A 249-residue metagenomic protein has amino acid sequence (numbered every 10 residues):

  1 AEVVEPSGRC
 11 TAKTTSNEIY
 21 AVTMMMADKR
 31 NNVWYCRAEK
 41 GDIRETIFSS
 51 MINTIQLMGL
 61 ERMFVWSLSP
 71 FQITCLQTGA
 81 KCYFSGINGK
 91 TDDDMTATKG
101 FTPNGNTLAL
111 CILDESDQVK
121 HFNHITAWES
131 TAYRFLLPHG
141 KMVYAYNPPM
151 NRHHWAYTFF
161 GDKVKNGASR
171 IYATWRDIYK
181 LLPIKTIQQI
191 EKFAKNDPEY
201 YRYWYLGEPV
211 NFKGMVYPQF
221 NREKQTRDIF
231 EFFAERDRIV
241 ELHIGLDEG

Functional and structural regions predicted by a protein language model:
E2-Q72, A156-T158, A173: Conserved P-loop
E2-V4, N32-W34, K81-C82, L110 (+2 more regions): Residue-level preference for the first positions of well-ordered beta-strands
R37, L113, Y146: Short beta-strand/turn micro-motifs composed of small residues that flank or help shape donor/cofactor-binding pockets
G41, D114-K120: Catalytic acidic motif of RecA-like/P-loop NTPases
D42-A109, P209: Inter-Walker segment of RecA-like/P-loop motor cores
L108-D114, L246: Hydrophobic residues in beta-strands of the RecA-like P-loop NTPase core, especially within AAA+ ATPase
Q118-K195: ASCE P-loop NTPase helicase motor core
Y179-L246: ATPase catalytic-site recognition across NTP-hydrolyzing enzymes
